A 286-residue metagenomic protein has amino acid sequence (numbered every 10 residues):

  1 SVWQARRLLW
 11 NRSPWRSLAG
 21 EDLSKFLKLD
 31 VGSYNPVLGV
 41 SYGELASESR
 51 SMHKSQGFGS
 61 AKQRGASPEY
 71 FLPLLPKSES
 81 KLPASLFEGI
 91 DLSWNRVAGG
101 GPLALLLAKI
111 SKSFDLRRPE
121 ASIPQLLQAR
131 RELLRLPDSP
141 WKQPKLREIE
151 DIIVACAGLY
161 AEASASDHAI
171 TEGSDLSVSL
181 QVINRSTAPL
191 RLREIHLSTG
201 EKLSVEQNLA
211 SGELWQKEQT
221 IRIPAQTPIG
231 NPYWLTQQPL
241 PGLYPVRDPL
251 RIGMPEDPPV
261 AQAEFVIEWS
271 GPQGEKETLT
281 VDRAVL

Functional and structural regions predicted by a protein language model:
S1-A161: Metal-dependent de-N-acetylase/amidase catalytic core
A163-D167, V205-E206: Surface-exposed, proline-enriched loop/turn segments that connect beta strands in immunoglobulin-like
H168-S174: Short, solvent-exposed loop/linker segments at the N-terminal edge of repeated beta-sheet extracellular domains
Q181-S186: Asparagine-centered strand-capping/turn motif at beta-strand->loop junctions
T187-L192: Short acidic/proline- and small/hydrophobic-mixed sequence motifs that coincide with surface turns and coil-to-beta
H196-L203: Short, solvent-exposed loop/linker segments at beta-strand-coil boundaries, enriched for Pro/Gly and Ser/Thr
L203-S211: Solvent-exposed serine/threonine-rich low-complexity stretches and specific carbohydrate-binding patches
A210-R283: Eukaryote-biased detector of low-complexity, proline/serine/threonine-rich segments and adjacent exposed loops
